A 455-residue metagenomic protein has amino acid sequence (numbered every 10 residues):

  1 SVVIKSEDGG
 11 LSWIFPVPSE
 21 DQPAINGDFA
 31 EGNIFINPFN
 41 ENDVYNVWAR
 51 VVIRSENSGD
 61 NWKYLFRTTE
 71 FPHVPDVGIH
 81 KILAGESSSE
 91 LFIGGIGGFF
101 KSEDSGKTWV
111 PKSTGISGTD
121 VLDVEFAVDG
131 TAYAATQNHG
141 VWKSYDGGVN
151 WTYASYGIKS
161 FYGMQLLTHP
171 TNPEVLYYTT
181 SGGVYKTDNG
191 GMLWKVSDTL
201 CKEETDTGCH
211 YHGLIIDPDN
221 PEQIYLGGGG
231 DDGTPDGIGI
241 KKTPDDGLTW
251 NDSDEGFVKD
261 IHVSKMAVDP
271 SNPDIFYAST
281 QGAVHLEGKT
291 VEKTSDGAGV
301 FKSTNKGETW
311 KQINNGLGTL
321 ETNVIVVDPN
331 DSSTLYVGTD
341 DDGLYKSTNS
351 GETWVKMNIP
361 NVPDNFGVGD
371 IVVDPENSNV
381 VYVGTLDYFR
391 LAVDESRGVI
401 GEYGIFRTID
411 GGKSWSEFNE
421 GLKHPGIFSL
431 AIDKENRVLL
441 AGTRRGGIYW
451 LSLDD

Functional and structural regions predicted by a protein language model:
S1-D455: Extracellular glycan-interacting surfaces
